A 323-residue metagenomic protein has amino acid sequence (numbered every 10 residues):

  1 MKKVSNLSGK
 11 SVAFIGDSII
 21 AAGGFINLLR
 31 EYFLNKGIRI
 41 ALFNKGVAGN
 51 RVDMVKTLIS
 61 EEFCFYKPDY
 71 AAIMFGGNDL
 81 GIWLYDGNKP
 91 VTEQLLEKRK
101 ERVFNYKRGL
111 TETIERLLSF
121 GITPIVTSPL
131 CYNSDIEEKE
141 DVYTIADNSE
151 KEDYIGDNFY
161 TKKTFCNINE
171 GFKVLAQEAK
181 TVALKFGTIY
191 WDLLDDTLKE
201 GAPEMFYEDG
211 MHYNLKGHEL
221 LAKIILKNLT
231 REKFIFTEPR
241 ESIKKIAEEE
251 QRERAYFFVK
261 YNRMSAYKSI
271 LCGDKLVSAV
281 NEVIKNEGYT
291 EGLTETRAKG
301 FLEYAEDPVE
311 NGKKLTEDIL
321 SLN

Functional and structural regions predicted by a protein language model:
M1-D53, T57-K67, A71-A72, Y304-N323: Serine-esterase "nucleophile elbow" of acetyl-processing enzymes
S5, F25-L29, M54-F104, C131-Y132 (+1 more regions): Oxyanion-hole/transition-state-stabilizing segment in secreted/luminal serine hydrolases and related acyltransferases
S11-F14, F43-N50, Y70-L80, L84-K98 (+3 more regions): Cell-envelope and extracellular/periplasmic
I15-D17, T127, E248: Short hydrophobic segments within beta-strands
A48, E93-N105, K162-E170, H212: The substrate-binding groove and active-site-proximal loops of carbohydrate-active enzymes, especially glycoside
S119-T123, T188: A short helix->loop->beta-strand "cap" motif at the edges of active sites that frequently abuts
S134-L193: Substrate-gating cap/lid alpha-helix
K185-F186, E200, M205-N323: Conserved catalytic region of serine esterases and O-acyltransferases that act on ester linkages in lipids
